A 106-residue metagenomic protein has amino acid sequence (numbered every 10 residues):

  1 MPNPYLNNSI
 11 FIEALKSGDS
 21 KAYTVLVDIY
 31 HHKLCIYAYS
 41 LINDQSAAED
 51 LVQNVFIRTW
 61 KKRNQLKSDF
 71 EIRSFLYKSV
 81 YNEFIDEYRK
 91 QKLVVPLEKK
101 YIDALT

Functional and structural regions predicted by a protein language model:
M1-K33: N-terminal module of bacterial RNA polymerase sigma factors
K16-S17, F56-E71, Q91: Sigma70-family region 2
K16-T24, C35-N54: Short, charged helix-capping/linker segments at alpha-helix termini
L34, A38, T59, R63 (+1 more regions): Hydrophobic recognition helices of helix-based DNA-binding modules
I36, D50-I57, F70-N82: Structural recognition of an alpha-helix C-terminal capping motif at a helix-to-coil junction
N64-K67, Y81-E98: Arg/Lys-rich amphipathic alpha helix in sigma70-family domain 2
K100-T106: Acidic, proline/glycine-rich intrinsically disordered inter-domain spacer in sigma factors
